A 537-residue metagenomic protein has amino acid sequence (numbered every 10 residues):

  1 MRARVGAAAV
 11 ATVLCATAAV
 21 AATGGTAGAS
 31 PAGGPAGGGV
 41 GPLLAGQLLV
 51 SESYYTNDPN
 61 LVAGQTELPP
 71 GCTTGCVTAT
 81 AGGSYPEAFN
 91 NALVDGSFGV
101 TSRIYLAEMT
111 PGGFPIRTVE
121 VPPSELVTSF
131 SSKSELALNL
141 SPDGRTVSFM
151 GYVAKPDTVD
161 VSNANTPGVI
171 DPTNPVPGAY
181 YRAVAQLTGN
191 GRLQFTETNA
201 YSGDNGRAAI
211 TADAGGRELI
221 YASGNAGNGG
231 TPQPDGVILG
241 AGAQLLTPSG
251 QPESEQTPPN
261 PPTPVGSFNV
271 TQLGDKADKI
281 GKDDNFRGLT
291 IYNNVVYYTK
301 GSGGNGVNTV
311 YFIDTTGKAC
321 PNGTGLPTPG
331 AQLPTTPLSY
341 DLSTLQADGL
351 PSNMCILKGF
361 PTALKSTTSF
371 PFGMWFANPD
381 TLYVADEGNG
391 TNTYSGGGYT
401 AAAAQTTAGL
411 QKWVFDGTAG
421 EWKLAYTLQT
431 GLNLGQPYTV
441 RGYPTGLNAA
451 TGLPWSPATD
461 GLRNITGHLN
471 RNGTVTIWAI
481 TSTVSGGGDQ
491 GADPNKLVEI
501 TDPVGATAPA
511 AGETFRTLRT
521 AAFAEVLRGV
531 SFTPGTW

Functional and structural regions predicted by a protein language model:
M1-A29: Secretory targeting and sorting signals
G34-W537: Beta-propeller fold recognition
